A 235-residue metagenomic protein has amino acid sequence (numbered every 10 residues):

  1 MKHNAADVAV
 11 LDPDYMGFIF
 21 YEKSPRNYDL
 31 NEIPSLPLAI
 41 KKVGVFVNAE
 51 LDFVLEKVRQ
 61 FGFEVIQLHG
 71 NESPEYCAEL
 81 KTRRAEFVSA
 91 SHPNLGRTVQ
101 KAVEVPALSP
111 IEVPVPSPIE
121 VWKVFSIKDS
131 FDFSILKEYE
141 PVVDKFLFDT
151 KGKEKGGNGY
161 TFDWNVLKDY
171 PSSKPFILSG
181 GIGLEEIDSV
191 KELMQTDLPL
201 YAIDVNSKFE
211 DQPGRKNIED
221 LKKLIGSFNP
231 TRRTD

Functional and structural regions predicted by a protein language model:
M1-R84, I119-D235: Conserved N-terminal beta1-alpha1 strand-loop-helix module at the mouth
A78-I119, N229-D235: Intrinsic disorder/low-complexity segments
